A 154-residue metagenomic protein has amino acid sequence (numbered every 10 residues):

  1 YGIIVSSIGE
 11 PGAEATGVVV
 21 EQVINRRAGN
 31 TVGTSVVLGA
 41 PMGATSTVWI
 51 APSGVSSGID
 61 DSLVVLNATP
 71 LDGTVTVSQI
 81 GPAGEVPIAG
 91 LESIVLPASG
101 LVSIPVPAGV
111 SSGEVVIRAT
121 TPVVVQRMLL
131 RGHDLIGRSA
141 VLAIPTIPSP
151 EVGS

Functional and structural regions predicted by a protein language model:
Y1-G2, G81-S112: Intrinsically disordered, low-complexity Pro/Gly/Ser/Thr-rich segments with frequent PxxP/GP/PP motifs and embedded
G2-V5, D61-L66, V115-I117: Buried hydrophobic-core signal for structured, non-transmembrane domains
S6-E10, I80, R118-P122: Beta-strand-rich extracellular modules
P11-P70, S78, V123-S154: Conserved functional hotspot residues at active sites or interaction interfaces
P70-D72, S112: A generic structural motif
V102, P122-V123: Extracellular beta-strand scaffolds
P105-V115, L142-E151: Short, surface-exposed secondary-structure junctions/capping segments
